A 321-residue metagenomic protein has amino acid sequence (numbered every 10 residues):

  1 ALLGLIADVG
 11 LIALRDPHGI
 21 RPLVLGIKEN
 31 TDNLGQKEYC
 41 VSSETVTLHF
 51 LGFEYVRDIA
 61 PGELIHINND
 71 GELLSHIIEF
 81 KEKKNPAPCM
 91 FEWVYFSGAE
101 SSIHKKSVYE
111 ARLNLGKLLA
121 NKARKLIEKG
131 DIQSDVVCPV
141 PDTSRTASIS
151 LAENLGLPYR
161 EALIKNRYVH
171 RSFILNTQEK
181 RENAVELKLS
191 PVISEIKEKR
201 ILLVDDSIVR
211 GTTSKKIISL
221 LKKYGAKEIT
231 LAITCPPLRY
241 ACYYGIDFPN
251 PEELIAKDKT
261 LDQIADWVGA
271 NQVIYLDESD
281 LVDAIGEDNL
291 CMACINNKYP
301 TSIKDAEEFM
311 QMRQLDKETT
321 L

Functional and structural regions predicted by a protein language model:
A1-L321: PRPP-associated nucleotide enzymes
